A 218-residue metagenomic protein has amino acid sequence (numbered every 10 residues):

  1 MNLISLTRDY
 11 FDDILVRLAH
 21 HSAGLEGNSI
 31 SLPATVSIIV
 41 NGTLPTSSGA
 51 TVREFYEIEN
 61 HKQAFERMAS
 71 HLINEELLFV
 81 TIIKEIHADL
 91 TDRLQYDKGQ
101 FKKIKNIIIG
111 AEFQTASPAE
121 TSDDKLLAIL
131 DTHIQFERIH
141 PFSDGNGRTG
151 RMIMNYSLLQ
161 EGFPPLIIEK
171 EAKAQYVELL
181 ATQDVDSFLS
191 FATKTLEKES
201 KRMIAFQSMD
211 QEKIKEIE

Functional and structural regions predicted by a protein language model:
M1-E218: FIC/Doc superfamily catalytic core
